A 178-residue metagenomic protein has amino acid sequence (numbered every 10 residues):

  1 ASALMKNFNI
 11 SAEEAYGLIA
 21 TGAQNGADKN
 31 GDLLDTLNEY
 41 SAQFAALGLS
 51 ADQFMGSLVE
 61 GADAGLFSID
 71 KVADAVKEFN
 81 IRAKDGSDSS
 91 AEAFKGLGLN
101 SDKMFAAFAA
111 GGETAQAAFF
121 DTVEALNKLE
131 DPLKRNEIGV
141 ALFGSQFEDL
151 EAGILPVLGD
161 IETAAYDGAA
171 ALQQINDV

Functional and structural regions predicted by a protein language model:
S2-M5, N9-V178: Amphipathic/coiled-coil alpha-helical interface segments used for membrane interaction or oligomeric assembly
